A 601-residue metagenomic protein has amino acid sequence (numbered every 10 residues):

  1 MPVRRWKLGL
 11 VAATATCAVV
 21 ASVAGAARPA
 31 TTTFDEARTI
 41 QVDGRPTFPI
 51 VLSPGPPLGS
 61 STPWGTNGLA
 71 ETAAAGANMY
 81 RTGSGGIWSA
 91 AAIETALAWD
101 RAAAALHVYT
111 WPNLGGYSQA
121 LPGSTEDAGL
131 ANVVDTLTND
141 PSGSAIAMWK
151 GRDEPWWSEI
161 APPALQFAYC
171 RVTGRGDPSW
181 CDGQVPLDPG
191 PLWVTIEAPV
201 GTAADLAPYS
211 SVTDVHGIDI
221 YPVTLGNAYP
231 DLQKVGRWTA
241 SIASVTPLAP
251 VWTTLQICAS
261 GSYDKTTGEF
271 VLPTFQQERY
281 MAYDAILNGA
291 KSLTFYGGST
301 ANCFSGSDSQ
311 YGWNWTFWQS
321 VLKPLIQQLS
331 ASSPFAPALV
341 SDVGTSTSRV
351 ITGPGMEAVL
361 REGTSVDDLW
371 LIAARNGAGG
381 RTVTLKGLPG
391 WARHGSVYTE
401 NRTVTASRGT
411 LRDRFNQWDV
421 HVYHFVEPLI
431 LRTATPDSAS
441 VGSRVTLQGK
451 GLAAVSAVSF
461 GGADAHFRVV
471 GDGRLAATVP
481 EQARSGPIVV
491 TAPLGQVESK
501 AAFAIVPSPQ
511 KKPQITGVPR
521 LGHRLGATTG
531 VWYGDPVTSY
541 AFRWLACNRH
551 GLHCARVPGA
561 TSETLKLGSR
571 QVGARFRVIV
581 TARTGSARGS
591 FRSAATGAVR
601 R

Functional and structural regions predicted by a protein language model:
P2-A26: Secretory targeting and sorting signals
A27-V426: Glycan-processing catalytic domains of CAZymes
G379-T382, S438-T446, V518-G526: Short coil/turn motif common to extracellular beta-sandwich-like domains
L388, Q448-L452, A527-D535: Acidic, Ser/Thr
G395, S456-V458, Y540-F542: Short beta-strand elements bearing conserved aromatic residues within extracellular beta-rich modules
E427-F460, A465, G471, S485-P487 (+1 more regions): Beta-strand/beta-sandwich contexts
R484, F503-R601: Ser/Thr/Pro/Gly-rich low-complexity disordered regions
V490-A492, A582: Conserved structural position at the C-terminal beta-strand of extracellular beta-sandwich adhesion modules
